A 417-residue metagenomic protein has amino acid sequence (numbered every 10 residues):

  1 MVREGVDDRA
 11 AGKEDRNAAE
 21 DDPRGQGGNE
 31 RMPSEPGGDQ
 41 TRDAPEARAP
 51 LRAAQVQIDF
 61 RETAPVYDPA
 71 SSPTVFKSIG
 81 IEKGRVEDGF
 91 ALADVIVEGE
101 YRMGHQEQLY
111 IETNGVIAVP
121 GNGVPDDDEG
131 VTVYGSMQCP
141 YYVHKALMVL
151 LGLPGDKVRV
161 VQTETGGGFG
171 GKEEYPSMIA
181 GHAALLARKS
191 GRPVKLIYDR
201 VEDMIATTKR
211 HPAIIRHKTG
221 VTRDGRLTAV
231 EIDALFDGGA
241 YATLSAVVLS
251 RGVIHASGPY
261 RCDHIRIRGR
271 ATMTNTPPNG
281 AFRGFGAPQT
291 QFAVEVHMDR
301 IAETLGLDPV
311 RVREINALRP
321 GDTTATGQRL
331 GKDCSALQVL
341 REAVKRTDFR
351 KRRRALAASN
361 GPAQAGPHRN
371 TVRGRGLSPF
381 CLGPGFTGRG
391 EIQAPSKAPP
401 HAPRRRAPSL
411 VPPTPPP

Functional and structural regions predicted by a protein language model:
M1, G5, R9, G25 (+1 more regions): Structural alpha/beta core scaffold segments of enzyme domains
